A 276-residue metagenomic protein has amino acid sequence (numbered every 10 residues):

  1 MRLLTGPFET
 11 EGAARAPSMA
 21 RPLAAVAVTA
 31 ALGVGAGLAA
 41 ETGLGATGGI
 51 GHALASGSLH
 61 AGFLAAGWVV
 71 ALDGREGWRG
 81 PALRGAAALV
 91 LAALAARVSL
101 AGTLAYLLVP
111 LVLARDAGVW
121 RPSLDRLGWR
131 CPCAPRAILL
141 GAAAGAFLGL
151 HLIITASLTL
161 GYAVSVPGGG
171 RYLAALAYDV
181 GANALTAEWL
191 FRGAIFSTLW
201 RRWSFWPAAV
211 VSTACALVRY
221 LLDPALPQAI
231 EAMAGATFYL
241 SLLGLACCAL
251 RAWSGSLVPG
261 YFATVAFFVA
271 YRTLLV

Functional and structural regions predicted by a protein language model:
M1-P122, V269-V276: N-terminal, membrane-interfacial amphipathic/helix-forming hydrophobic leader that caps and precedes the first
L3, E9, A30-V34, L54 (+6 more regions): Generic detector of intrinsically disordered, low-complexity, polar/charged segments
P7-E9, A146-Y162, G169-V276: Transmembrane helix-loop-helix hairpins at the membrane interface of multi-pass integral membrane proteins
G12-A16, A71-A82, L124-A134, F196-W203 (+1 more regions): Membrane-interface helix-boundary motifs at transmembrane edges
S18-V26, H52-S56, P81-G85, R136-L140 (+5 more regions): Residue-level signature of transmembrane alpha-helical entry/exit and packing/kink sites in multi-pass membrane
G35-I50, A93-A184, L226: Juxtamembrane helix-loop-helix connectors linking adjacent transmembrane helices in multi-pass membrane enzymes
A61, A66-G67, L113, R136 (+2 more regions): Residue-level detector of solvent-exposed, low-hydrophobicity positions
